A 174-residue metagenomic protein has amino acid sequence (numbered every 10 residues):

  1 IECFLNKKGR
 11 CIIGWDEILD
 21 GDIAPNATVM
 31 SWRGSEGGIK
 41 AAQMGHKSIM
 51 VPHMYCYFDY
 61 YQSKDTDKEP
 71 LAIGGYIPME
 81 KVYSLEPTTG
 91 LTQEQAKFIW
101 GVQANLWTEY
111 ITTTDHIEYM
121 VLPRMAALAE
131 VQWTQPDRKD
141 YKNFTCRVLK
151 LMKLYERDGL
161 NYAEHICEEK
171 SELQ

Functional and structural regions predicted by a protein language model:
I1-K8: Substrate-binding cleft of carbohydrate-active enzyme catalytic domains
C11-A27, W32-Q174: Flexible, acidic glycine-rich loops studded with aromatic residues
